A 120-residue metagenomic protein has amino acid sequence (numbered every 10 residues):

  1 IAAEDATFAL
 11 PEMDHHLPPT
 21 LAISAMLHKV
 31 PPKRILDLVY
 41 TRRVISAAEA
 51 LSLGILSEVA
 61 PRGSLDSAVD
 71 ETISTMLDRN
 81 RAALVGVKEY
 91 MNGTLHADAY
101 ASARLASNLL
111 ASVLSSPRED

Functional and structural regions predicted by a protein language model:
I1-L38, A68: CoA-thioester-processing core
A2-A6, L56-R104: C-terminal long alpha-helix characteristic of the crotonase
L21-A22, R34, G86, A106-L109: Hydrophobic alpha-helical segments typical of transmembrane helices and their membrane-interface/capping positions
M26, A50, V87: Terminal peptide-recognition signature
P31, S46, P61-L65: Short loop/turn segments at beta->alpha junctions
L38-R42, V87-M91, L110: Short alpha-helical scaffolding segments that buttress acidic/His motifs in well-ordered protein cores
R42-E49: Acidic, divalent-metal-coordinating active-site segment for phosphoryl/phosphodiester hydrolysis, typified by short
L105-R118: Intrinsically disordered, low-complexity segments enriched in small/flexible residues
